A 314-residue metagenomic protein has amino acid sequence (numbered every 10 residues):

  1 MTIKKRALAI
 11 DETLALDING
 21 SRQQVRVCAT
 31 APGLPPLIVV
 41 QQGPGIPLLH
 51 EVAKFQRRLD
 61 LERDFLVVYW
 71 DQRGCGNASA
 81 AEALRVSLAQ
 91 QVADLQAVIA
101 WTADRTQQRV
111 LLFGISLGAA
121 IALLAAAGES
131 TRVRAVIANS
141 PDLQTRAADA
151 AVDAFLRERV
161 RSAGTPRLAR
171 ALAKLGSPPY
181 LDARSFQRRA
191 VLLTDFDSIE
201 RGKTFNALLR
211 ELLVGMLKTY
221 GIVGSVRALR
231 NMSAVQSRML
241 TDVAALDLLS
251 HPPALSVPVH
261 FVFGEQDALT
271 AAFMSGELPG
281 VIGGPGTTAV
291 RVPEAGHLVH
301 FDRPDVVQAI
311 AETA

Functional and structural regions predicted by a protein language model:
P44-R57: The serine-hydrolase catalytic nucleophile loop
L49, Q72-L88: Glycine-rich "HGGG/HGxG" loop immediately N-terminal to the catalytic nucleophile of the alpha/beta-hydrolase
D60-N77: Conserved alpha/beta-hydrolase
V92-V110: Conserved acidic catalytic loop of the alpha/beta-hydrolase fold
Q108-A151: Conserved hydrolase catalytic core segment
R157-R159, A163-S250, V257: Alpha/beta-hydrolase
L255, F261-F263, D267: Short beta-strand/loop motif that positions the catalytic acidic residue of the alpha/beta-hydrolase fold
A295-P304: Catalytic histidine-centered segment of alpha/beta-hydrolase-like enzymes
